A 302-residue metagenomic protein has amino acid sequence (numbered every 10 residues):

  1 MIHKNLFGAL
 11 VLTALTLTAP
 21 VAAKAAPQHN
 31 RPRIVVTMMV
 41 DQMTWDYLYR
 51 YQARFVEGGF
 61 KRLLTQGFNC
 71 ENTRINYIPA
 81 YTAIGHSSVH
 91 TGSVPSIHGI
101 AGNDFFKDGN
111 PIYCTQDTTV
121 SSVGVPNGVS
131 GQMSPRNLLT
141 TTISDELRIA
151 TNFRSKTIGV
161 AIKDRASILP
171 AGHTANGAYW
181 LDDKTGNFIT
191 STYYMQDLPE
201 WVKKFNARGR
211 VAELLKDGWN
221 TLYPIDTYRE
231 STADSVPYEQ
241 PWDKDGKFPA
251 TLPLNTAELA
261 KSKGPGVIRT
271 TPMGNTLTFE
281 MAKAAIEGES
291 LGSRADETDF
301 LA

Functional and structural regions predicted by a protein language model:
M1-N5: Positively charged n-region of N-terminal signal peptides that target proteins for export
G8-T18: Bacterial N-terminal signal peptides
A23-P27: Boundary at the C-terminal end of the N-terminal hydrophobic targeting segment
P32-T44, L63, V89, L147 (+2 more regions): Beta-strand elements within well-structured catalytic alpha/beta cores of enzymes that handle phosphate/sulfate esters
M39, M43-T44, V56-F60, G85-H86 (+3 more regions): Stable alpha-helical elements in mature extracytoplasmic
W45-L48, T82, S167-A171: Extracytoplasmic/secreted cell-surface and envelope-processing proteins
L48-I97, K156-V160: Short, structured active-site-proximal loop/turn typified by the sulfatase FGly-forming signature C/S-X-P-X-R
V94, G99-E297: His/Asp/Glu-rich, glycine-adjacent segments that coordinate divalent cations and/or stabilize oxyanion chemistry on
